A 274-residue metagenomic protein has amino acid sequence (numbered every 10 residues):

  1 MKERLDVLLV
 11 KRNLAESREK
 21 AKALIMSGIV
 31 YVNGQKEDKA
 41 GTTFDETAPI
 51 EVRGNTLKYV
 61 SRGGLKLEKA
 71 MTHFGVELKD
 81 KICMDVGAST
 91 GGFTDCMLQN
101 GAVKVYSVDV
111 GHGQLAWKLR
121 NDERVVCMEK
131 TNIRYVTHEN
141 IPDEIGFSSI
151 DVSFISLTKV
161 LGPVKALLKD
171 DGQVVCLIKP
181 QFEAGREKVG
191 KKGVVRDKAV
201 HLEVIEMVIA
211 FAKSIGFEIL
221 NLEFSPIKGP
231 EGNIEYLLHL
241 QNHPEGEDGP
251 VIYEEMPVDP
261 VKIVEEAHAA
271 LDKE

Functional and structural regions predicted by a protein language model:
M1-A48, I82-C83: A basic, amphipathic helix-loop patch mediating RNA/tRNA/ribosome contacts
L14, T72-K79, E139-P142: Glycine-rich helix-loop-beta junction characteristic of Rossmann-like nucleotide cofactor-binding loops
K79-S89: Conserved class I S-adenosyl-L-methionine
T90-G101: Conserved SAM-binding loop of SAM-dependent methyltransferases across substrates and taxa, primarily the Class I
Y106-K159: S-adenosyl-L-methionine
T158-V175: A short glycine-rich, Lys/Arg-flanked "PGG" loop and its adjoining helix->strand segment in the class I
P180-R196: Short, glycine-/aromatic-enriched active-site segment of Class I SAM-dependent methyltransferases
I234-E274: Flexible, glycine-/basic-rich loop-and-beta segments that form/coincide with the SAM-dependent methyltransferase
